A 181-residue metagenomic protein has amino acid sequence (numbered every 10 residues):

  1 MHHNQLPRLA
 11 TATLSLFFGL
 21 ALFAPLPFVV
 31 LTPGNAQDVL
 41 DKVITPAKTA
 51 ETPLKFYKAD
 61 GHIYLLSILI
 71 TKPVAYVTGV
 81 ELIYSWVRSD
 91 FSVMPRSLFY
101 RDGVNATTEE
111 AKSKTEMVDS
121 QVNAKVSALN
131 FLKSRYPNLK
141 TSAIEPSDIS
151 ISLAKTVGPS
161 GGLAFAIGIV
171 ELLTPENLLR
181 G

Functional and structural regions predicted by a protein language model:
M1-L178: Intrinsically disordered, Ser/Thr/Pro/Gly-rich linkers and terminal tails that flank and connect PDZ domains
